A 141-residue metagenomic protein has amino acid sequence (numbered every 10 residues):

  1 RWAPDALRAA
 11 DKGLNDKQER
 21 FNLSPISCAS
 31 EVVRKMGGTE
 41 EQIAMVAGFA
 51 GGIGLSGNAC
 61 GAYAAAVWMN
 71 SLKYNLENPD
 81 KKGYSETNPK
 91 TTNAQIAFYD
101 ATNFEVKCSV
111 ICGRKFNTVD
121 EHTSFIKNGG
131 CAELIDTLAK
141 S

Functional and structural regions predicted by a protein language model:
R1-K17, P89-S141: C-terminal binding/interaction regions
P4, R8, R34, W68-N75 (+1 more regions): Short glycine/serine- and small hydrophobic-enriched flexible loop segments
N15-N22, F49-N58, K81, T123-K127: A short glycine/serine-rich beta->alpha loop
N22-I26, T39, I43, S85-T92 (+3 more regions): Electropositive phosphate-/nucleotide-binding environments in soluble metabolic enzymes
L23-K73: Small-residue-enriched, tightly packed secondary-structure blocks
G37, N75, G113-F116: Glycine-centered secondary-structure boundary/capping sites
G61-G83, P89-T102: Catalytic phosphate/nucleotide-handling subdomain of diverse soluble enzymes
